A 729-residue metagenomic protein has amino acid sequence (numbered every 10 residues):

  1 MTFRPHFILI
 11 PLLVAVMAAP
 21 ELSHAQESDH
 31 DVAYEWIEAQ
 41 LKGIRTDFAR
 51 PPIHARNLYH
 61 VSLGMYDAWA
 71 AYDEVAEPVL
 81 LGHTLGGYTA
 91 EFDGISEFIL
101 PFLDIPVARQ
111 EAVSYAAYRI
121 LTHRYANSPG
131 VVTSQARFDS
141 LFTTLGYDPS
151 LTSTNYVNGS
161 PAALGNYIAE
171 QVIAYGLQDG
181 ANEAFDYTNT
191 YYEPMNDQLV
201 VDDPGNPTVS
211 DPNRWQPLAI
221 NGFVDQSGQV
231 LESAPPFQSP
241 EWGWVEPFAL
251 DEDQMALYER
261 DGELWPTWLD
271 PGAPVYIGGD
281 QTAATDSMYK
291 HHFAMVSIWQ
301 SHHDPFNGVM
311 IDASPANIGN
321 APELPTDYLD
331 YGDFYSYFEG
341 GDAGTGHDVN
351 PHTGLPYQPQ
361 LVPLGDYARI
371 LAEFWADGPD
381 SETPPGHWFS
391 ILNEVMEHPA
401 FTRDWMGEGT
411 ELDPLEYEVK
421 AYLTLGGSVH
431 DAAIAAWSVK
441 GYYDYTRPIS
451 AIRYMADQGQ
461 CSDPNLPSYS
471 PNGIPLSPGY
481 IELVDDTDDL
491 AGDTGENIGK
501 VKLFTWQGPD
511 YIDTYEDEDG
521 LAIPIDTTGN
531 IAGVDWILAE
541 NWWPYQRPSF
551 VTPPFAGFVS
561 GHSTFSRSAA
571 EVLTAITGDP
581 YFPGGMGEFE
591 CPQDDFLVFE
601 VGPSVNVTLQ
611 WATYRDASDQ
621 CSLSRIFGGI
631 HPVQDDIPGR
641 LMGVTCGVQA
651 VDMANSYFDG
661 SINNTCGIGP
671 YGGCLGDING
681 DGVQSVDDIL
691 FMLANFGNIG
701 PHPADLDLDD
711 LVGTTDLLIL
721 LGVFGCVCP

Functional and structural regions predicted by a protein language model:
M1-P5: N-terminal secretory signal peptides that target proteins for export/translocation
I8-A19: Bacterial N-terminal signal peptides
A15, V551, V607, L623-R625 (+3 more regions): Preference for short coil/turn "hinge" residues that link or interrupt alpha-helices
V16, Y480, D595, V601-P603 (+6 more regions): A subset of signal/propeptide-processing and intrinsically disordered low-complexity segments in secreted/extracellular
A19-A25: Sec/Tat signal peptide C-region and signal peptidase I cleavage site
Q26-Y671: Acidic/polar surface patches and capping/hinge elements
T665-P729: Cellulosome-associated attachment modules in secreted, modular CAZymes
